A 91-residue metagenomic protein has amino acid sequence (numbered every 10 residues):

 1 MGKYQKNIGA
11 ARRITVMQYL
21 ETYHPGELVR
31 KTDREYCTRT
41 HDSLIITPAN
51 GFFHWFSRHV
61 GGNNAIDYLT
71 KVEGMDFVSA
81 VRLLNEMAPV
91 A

Functional and structural regions predicted by a protein language model:
M1-A91: N-terminal structured subdomain of primase-like DNA metabolism proteins
